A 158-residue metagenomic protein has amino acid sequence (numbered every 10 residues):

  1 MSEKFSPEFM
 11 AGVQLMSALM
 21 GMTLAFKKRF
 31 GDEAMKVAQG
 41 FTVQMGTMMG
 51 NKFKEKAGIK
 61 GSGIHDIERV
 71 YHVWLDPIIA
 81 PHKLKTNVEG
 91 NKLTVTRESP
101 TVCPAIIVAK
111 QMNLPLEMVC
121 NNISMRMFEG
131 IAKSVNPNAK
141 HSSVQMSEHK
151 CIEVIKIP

Functional and structural regions predicted by a protein language model:
M1-C120, N138-K150, I157-P158: N-terminal accessory segment detector
V119-F128: ATP phosphate-binding glycine-rich loop and adjacent ATP-lid/helix-beta elements within ATP-binding kinase/ATPase
M127-S143: Low-complexity, intrinsically disordered Gly/Pro/Thr-rich segments
